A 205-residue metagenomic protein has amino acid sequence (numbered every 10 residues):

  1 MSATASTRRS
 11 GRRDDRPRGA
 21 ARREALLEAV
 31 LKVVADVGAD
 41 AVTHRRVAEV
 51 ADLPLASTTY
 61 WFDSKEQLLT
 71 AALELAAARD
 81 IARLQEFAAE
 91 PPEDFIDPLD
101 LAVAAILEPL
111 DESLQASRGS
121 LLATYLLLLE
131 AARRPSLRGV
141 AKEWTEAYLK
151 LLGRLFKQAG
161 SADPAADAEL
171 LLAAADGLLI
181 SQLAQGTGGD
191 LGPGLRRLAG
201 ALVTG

Functional and structural regions predicted by a protein language model:
M1-A21, K32: N-terminal intrinsically disordered/low-complexity leader segments
A25, A29-V37, R83-E86, E90 (+3 more regions): Solvent-exposed, amphipathic alpha-helical segments
A25, V33-A71: Helix-turn-helix
A71, Q85-R118, A168-L171: Hydrophobic alpha-helical connector segments
E74-D80: Short, basic, alpha-helical segments at the C-terminal edge of helix-turn-helix-like DNA-binding modules
I81-A82, Q115-Y125, A132-A159, A166-E169: Amphipathic alpha-helical packing segments from all-alpha helical-bundle domains
L137-R138, K142, E146, K157-G205: Hydrophobic/aromatic-rich alpha-helical bundle segments in the mid-to-C-terminal region
